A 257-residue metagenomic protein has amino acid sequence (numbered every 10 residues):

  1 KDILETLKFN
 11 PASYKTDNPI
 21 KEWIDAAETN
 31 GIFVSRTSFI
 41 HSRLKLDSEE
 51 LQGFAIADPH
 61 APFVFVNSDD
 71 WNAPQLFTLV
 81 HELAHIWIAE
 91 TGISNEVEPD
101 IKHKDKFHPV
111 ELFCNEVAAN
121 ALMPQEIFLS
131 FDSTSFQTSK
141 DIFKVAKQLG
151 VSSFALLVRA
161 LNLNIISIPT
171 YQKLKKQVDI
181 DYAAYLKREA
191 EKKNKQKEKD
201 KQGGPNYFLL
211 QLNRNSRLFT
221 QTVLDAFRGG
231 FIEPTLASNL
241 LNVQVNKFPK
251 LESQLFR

Functional and structural regions predicted by a protein language model:
K1-R257: Active-site hotspot residues in diverse enzymes, especially metal/ion-binding acidic/histidine motifs
